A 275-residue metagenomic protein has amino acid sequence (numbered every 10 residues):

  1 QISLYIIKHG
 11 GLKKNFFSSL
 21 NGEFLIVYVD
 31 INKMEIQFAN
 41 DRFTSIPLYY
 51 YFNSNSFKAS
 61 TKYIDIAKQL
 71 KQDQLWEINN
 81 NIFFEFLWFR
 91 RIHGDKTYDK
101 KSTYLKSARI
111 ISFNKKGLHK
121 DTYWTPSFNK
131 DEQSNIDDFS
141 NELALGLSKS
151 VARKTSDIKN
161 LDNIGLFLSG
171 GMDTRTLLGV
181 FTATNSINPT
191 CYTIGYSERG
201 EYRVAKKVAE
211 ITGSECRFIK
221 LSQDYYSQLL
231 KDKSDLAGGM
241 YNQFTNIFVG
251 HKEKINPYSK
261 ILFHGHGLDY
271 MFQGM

Functional and structural regions predicted by a protein language model:
Q1-L229: Cysteine-centered catalytic environments shared across enzyme families
F43, S169-G170, H264-H266, Q273: Short glycine-rich loop/turn motifs that provide flexible caps or phosphate-binding loops at active sites
I158-L161, I255-K260: Glycine-rich phosphate-binding loop signature in dinucleotide/nucleotide-binding domains
N163-L166, I261-G265: Short glycine-rich phosphate-binding loop at a beta-alpha junction
S197-N256, H266-M275: ATP-dependent adenylate-handling ligase core
